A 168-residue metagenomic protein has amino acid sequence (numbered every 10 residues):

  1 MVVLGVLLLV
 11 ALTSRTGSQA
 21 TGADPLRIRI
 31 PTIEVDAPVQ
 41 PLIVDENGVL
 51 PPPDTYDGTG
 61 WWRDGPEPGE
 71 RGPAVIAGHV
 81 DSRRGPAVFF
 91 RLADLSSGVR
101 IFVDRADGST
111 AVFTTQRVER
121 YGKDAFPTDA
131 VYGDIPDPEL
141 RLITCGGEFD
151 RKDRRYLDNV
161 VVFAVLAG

Functional and structural regions predicted by a protein language model:
M1-V2: N-terminal Sec-pathway targeting helices
G5-V112, Q116-G168: Solvent-exposed, non-transmembrane regions of membrane-associated and secreted proteins
